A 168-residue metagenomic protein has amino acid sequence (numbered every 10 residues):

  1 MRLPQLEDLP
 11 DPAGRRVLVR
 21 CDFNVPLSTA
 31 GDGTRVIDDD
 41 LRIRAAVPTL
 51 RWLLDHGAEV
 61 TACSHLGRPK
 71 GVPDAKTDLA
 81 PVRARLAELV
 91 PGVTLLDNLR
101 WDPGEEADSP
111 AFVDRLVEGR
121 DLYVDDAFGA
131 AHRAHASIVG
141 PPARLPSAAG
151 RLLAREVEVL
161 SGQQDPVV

Functional and structural regions predicted by a protein language model:
M1-V168: Active-site loop-to-helix "anion-binding N-cap" substructures in soluble metabolic enzymes
